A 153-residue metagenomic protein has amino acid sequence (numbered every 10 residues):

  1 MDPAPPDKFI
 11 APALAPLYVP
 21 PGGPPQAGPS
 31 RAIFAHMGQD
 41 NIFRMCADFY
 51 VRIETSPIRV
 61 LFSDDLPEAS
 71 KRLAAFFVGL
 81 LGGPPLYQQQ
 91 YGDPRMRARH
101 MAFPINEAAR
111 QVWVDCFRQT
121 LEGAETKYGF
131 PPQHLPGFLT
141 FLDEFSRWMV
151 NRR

Functional and structural regions predicted by a protein language model:
M1-R153: Core of compact, soluble alpha-helical bundle domains
